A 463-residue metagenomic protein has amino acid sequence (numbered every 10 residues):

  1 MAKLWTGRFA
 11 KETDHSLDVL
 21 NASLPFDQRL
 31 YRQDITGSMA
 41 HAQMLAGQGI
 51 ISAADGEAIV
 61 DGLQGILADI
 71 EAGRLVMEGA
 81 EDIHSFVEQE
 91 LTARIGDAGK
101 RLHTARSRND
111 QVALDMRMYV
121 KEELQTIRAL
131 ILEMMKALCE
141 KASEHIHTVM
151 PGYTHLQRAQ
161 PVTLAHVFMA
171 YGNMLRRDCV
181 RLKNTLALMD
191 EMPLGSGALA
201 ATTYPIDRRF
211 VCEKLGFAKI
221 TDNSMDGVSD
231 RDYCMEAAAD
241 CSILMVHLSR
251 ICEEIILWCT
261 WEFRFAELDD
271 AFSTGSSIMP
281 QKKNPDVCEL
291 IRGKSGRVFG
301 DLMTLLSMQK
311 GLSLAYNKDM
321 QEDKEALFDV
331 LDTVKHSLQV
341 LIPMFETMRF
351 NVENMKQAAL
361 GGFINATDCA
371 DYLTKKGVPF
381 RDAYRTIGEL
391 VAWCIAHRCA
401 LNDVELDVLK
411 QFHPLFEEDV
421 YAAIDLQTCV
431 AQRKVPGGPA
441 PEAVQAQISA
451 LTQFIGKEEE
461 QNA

Functional and structural regions predicted by a protein language model:
M1-A201, I206-C212, T274-G275, D286 (+3 more regions): A helix-coil-helix interface module used to build multimeric assemblies and to scaffold catalytic/cofactor sites
M1-G37, D97-A98, M279-A463: Glycine-rich cofactor/substrate-binding loops
S38, H84, E88, C234-A237 (+2 more regions): Short runs of predominantly hydrophobic/aromatic residues within well-ordered alpha helices that form helix-helix
H41-I51, Y119, H166, M235-I243 (+1 more regions): Short, well-ordered beta-strand elements within core beta-sheets of diverse protein domains
A46, L63-R74, L91, I95-G99 (+19 more regions): Structural signal for hydrophobic packing residues in well-ordered secondary-structure cores of soluble enzyme domains
M116, K121, R128, S143 (+7 more regions): Charged, flexible cofactor/metal-binding loops and thiol motifs
